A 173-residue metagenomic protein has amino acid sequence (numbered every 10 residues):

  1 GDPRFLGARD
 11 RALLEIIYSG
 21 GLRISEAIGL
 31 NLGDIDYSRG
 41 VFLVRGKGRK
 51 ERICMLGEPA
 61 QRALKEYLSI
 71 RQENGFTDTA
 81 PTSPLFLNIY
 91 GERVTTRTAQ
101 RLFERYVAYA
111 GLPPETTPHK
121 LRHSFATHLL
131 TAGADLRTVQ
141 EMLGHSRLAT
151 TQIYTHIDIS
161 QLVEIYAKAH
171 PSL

Functional and structural regions predicted by a protein language model:
G1-L173: Conserved catalytic core of the tyrosine transesterase superfamily
